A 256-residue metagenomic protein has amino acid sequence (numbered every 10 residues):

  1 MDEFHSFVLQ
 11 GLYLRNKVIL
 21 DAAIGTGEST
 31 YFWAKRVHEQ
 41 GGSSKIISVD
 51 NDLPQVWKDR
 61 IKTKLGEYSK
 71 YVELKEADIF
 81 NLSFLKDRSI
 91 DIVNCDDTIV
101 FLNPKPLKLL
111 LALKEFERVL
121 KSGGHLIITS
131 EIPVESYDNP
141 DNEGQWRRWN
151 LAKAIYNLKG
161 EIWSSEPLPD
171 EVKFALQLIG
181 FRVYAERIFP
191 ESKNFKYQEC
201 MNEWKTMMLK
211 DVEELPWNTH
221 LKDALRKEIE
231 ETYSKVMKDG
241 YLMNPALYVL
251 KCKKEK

Functional and structural regions predicted by a protein language model:
M1-N16, F32: Conserved alpha-helix/loop element of class I SAM-dependent methyltransferases that forms part of the SAM/SAH-binding
G27-N81: Class I SAM-dependent methyltransferase SAM/SAH-binding core
F80-V93: A short acidic, Gly/Pro-enriched loop at the edge of an enzyme's catalytic core that lines a small-molecule cofactor
D91-K108: A short SAM/SAH-binding and catalytic strip from SAM-dependent methyltransferases
L109-S122: A short glycine-rich, Lys/Arg-flanked "PGG" loop and its adjoining helix->strand segment in the class I
I127-A152: Conserved class I S-adenosyl-L-methionine
G160-K210: Substrate-binding/catalytic lobe of Class I Rossmann-like enzymes that use SAM or dcSAM, i.e., the mid-to-C-terminal
P190-D239: C-terminal helical/coil "lid" or tail adjacent to the Rossmann-like core of SAM-dependent
